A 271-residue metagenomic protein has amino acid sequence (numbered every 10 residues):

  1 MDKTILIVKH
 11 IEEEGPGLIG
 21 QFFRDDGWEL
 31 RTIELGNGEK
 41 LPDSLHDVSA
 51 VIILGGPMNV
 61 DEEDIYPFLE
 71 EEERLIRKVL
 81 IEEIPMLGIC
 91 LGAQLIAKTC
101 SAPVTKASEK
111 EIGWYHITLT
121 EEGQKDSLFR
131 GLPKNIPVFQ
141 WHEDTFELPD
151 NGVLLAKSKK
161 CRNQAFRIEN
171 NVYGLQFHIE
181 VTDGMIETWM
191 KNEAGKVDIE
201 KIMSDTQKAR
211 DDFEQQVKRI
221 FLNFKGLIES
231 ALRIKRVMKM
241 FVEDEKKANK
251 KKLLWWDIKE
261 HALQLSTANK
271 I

Functional and structural regions predicted by a protein language model:
M1-E82, V197-I271: N-terminal beta1-alpha1 cap of cysteine-dependent amidohydrolase-like domains
L6, R31-I33, I52, L87 (+3 more regions): Hydrophobic/aromatic beta-strand patches that form the interior of the parallel beta-sheet core in alpha/beta enzyme
E13-E14, Q94, C161, V181: Short alpha-helical
P16-L18, P42, E62-D64, A97-T99 (+3 more regions): Short glycine-/acidic-enriched loop or helix-start segments at secondary-structure transitions that form or flank
G20-F22, V48, I65-F68, S101-V104 (+3 more regions): Short, glycine/charged-enriched secondary-structure capping and boundary segments
V48-D126: Cysteine-nucleophile active-site neighborhood
C100-E180, G184, W255: Pocket-forming structural segment of enzyme catalytic cores
N170-N171, Q176, E180-T206: C-terminal helical/coil "lid" or tail adjacent to the Rossmann-like core of SAM-dependent
